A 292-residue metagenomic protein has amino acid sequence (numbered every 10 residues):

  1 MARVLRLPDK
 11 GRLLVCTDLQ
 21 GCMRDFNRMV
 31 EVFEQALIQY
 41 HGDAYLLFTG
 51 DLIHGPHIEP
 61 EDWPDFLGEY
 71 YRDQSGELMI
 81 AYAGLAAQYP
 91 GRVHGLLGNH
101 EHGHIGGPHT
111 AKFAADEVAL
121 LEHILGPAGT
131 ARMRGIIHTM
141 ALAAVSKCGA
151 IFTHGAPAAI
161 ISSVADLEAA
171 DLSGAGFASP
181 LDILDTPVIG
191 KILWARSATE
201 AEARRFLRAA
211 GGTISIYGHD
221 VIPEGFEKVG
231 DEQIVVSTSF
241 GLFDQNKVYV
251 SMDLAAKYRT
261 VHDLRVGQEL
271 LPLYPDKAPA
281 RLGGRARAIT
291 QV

Functional and structural regions predicted by a protein language model:
M1-D73: N-terminal active-site segment of His-dependent metallophosphoesterases
L5-L14, V145-I151, D231: Beta-strand-turn-beta hairpins that frame and shape the catalytic cleft of phosphate-ester-processing enzymes
V15-T17, L46-D51, H94-N99, F152-T153 (+4 more regions): Active-site neighborhood of phospho(di)ester-bond hydrolases with catalytic His/Asp-centered motifs
C22-R24, H54-H57, H100-G106, V145 (+3 more regions): Active-site environment of divalent metal-dependent phosphoester hydrolases
G42-A44, L52-I151, A158: Active-site neighborhood of divalent metal-dependent phosphoester bond hydrolases
A111, D116-H123, S197-Y258: Conserved beta-sheet core of the metallophosphoesterase superfamily
A111-A210, F243, R287, Q291: Active-site-proximal loop/helix segment associated with metal-binding centers of metalloenzymes
E269-V292: A short C-terminal boundary segment appended to hydrolase-like catalytic domains
